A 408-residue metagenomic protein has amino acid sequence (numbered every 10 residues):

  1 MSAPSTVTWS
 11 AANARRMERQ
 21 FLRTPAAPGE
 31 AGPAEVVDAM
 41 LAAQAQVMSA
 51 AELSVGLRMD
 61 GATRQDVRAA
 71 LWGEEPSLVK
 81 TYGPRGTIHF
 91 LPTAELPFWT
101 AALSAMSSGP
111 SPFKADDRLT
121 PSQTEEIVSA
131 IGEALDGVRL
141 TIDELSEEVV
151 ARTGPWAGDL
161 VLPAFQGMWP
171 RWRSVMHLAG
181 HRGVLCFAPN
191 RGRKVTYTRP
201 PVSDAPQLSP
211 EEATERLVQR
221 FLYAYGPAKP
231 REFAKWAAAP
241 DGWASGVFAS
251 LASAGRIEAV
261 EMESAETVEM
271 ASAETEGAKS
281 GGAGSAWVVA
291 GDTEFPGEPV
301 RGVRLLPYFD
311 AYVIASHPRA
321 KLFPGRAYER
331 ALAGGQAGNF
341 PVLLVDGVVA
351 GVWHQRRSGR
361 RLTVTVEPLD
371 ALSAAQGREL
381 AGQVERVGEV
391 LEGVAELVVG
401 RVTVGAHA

Functional and structural regions predicted by a protein language model:
M1-L162, M168, A408: Phosphate-backbone binding and catalysis cores of DNA-processing enzymes
A70, E144-V150, A179, P230-A234 (+1 more regions): A short acidic, leucine-rich amphipathic alpha-helix
W72-G83, T87-I88, H181-N190, S253-M262: A short, conserved structural fragment
F90-L96, R191-E211, G281-G297: Short, cationic-aromatic polyanion-contact patches
A101-K114, P201-Q219, G302-R304, Y312: Short, amphipathic alpha-helical interaction segments positioned at domain boundaries
P201-E263, G281-A283: Acidic, glycine-rich loop-and-beta core segments that form the ion-binding/anion-interacting portion of active sites
G255-E263, G281-Y328: Non-catalytic regulatory appendages
R326, A331-A408: Glycine-rich, small/acidic residue-mixed loop/short-helix segments
